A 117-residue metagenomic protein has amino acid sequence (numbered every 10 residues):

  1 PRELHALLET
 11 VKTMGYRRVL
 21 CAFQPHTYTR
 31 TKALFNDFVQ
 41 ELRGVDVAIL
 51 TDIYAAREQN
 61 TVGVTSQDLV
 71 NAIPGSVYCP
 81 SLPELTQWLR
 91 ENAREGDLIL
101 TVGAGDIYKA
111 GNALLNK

Functional and structural regions predicted by a protein language model:
P1-K117: ATP-dependent carboxylate-amine ligase
